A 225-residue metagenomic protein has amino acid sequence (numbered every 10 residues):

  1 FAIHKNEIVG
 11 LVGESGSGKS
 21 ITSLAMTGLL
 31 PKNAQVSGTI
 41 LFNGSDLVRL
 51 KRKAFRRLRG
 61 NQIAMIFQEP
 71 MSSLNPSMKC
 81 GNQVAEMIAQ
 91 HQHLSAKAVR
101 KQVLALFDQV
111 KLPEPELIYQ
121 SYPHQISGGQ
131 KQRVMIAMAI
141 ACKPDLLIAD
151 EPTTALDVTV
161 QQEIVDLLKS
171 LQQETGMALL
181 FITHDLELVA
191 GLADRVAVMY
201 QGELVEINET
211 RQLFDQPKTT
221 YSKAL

Functional and structural regions predicted by a protein language model:
Q35-D46: Conserved ABC transporter NBD signature motif
D46, A98-L117: Conserved ABC ATPase "signature" region
A141-D145: A short, proline-enriched helix->beta-strand linker immediately N-terminal to the Walker B motif in ABC-type P-loop
Q162-T175, E187: Helical segment within the ABC ATPase nucleotide-binding domain
V189-G191: A short, surface-exposed alpha-helical micro-motif characterized by mixed small hydrophobic and charged/polar residues
R195, I207: Short, glycine/charged-rich "phosphate-handling" switch motifs in NTP-dependent and phosphotransfer domains
